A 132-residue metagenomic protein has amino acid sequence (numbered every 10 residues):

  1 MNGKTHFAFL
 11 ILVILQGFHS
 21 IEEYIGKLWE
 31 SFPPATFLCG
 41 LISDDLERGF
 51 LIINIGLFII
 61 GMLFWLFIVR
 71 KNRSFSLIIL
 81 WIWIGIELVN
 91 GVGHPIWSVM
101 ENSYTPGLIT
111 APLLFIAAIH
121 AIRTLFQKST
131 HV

Functional and structural regions predicted by a protein language model:
N2-I14, F75-W83: Interfacial segments of alpha-helical transmembrane regions
K4-F7, I42-G49, F64: Membrane-interface starts of transmembrane alpha-helices
I11-F32: Transmembrane alpha-helix/helix-exit interface in multi-pass inner-membrane proteins
L15, H19-E22, L57-G61, I86-G93 (+2 more regions): Membrane-embedded alpha-helical transmembrane segments of multi-pass integral membrane proteins
T36-F58, G107: A loop-to-helix transmembrane entry motif
L57-K71: Transmembrane alpha-helical segments in integral membrane proteins
R70-L77, W81-G85, V89-L108, L125-K128: Membrane-helix boundary connector in multi-pass membrane proteins
F115-V132: Membrane-water interface at the C-terminal end of transmembrane alpha helices
